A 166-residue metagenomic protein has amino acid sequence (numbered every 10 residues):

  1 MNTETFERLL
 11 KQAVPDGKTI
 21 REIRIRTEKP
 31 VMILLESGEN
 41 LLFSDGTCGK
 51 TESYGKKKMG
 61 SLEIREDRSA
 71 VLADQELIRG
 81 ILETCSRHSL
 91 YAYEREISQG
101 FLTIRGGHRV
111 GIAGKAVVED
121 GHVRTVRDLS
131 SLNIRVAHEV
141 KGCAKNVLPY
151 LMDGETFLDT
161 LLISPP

Functional and structural regions predicted by a protein language model:
M1-R105: N-terminal accessory targeting/assembly segments
I23, V110, K141, L162-I163: Generic low-polarity alpha-helical segments
T27-E28, E139, P166: Short, ordered loop/turn segments at secondary-structure junctions
I78-T84, H88-T156: P-loop NTP-binding catalytic core
E155-P166: Glycine-rich phosphate-binding P-loop
